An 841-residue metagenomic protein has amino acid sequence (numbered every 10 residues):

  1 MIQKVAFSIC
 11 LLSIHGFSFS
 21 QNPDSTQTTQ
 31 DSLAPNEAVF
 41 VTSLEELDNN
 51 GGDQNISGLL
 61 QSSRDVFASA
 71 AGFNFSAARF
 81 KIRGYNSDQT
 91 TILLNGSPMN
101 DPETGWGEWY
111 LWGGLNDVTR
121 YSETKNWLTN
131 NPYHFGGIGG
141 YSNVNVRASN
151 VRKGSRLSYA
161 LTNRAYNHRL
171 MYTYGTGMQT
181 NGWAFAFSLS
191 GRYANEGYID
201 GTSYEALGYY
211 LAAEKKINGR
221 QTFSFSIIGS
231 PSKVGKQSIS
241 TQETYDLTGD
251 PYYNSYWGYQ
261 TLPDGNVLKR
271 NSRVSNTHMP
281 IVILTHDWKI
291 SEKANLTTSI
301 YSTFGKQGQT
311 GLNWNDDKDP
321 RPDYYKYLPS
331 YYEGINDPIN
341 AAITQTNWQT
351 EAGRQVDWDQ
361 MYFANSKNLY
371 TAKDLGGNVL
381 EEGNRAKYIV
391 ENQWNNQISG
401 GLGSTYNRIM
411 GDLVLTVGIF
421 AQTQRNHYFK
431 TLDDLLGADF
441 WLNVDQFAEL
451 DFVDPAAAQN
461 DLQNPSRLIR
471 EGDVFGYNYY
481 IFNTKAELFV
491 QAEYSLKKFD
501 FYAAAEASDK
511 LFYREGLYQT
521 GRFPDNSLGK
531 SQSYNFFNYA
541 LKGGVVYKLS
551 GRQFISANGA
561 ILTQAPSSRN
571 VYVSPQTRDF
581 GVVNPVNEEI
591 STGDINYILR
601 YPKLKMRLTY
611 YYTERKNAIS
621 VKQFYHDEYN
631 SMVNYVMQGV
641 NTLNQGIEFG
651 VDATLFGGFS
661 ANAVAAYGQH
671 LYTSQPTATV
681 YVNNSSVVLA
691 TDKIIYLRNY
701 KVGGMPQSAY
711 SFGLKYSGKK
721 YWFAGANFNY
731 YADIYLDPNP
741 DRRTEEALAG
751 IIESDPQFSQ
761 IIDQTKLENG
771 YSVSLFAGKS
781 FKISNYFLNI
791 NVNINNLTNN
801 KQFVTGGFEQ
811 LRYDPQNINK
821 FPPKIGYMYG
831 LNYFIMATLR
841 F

Functional and structural regions predicted by a protein language model:
Q21, K616, S660-A661, Y730-A749 (+1 more regions): C-terminal beta-signal and adjacent terminal beta-strands/loops of Gram-negative outer-membrane beta-barrel proteins
A68, S97-L128, V144-R147, V151: Short acidic/polar hinge/loop motifs at secondary-structure boundaries that mediate gating or recognition
T129-N131, Y141-M178, S188-G201, N727: Short strand-turn segments of transmembrane beta-barrel domains in outer membranes, especially the first one or two
E214, T222-T285, G308-E391, D454-R470 (+1 more regions): Acidic/polar loop-and-plug regions of large Gram-negative outer-membrane beta-barrel proteins
Y259-I281, T285, S531-A540, R552 (+5 more regions): Outer-membrane beta-barrel signature, preferentially recognizing the C-terminal barrel domain of Gram-negative
I389, T416-S550, P575, T677: Signature of Gram-negative outer-membrane beta-barrel scaffolds
A458-Q459, Q463-L468, L511-R522, S533 (+6 more regions): Surface-exposed extracellular loop regions of Gram-negative outer-membrane beta-barrel proteins, predominantly
Y610-E614, V633-D741, T838-R840: Gram-negative outer-membrane beta-barrel transporters
